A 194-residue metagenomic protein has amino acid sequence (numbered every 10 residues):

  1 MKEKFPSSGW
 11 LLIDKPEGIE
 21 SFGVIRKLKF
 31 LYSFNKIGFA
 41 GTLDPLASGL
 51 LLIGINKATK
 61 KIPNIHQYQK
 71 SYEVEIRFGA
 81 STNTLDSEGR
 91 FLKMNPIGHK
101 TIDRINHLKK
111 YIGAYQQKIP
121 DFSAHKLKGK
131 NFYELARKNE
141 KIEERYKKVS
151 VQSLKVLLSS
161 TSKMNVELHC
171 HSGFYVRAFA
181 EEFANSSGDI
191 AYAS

Functional and structural regions predicted by a protein language model:
M1-S194: Catalytic/RNA-binding core of pseudouridine synthases
